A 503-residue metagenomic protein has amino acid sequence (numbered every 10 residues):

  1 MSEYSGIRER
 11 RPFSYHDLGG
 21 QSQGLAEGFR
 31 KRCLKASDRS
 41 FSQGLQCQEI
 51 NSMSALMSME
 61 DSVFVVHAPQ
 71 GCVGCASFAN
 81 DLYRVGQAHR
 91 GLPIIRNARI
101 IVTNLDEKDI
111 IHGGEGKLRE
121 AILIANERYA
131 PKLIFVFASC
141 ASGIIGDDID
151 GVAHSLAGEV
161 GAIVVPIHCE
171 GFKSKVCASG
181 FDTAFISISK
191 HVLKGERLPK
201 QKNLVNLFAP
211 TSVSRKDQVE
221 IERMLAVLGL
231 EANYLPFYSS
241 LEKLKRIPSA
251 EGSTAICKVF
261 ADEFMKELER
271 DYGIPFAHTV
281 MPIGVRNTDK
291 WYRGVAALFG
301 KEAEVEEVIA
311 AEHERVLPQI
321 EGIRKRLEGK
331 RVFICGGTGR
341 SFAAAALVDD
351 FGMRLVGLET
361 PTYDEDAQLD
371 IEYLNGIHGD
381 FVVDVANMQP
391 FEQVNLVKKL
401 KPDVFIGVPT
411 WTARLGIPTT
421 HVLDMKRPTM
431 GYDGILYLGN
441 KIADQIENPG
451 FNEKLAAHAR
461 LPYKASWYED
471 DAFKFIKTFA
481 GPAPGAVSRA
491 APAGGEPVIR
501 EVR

Functional and structural regions predicted by a protein language model:
M1-R503: An N-terminal assembly and electron-transfer interface module characteristic of large anaerobic redox and radical
